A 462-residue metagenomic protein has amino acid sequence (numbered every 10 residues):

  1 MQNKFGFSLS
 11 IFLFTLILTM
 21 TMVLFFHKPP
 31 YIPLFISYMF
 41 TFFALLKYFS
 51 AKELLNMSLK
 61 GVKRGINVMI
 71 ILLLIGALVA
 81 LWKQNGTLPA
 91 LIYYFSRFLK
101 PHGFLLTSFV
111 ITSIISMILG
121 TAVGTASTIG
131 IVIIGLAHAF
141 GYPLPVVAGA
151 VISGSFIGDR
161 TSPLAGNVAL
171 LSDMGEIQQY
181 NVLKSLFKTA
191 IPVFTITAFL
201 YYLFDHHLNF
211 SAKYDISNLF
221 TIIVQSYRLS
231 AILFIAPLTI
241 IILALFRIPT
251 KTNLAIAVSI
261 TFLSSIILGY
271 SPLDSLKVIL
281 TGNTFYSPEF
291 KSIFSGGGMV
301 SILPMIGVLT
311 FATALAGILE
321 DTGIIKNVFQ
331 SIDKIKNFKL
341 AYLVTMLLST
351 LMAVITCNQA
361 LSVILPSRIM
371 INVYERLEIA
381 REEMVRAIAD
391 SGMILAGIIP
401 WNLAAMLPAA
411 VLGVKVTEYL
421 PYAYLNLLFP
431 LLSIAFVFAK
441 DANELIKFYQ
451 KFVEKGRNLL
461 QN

Functional and structural regions predicted by a protein language model:
M1, K83-Y93, V110-T112, N209-I223 (+3 more regions): Short juxtamembrane and helix-loop transition motifs at transmembrane-helix boundaries in membrane proteins
M1-F7, F95-K100, S116-A122, F220-L229 (+2 more regions): Short, amphipathic, aromatic/basic-enriched membrane-interface segments that mark the entry/exit of transmembrane
M1-I70, P192-A198, D205-V308, K451-N462: Hydrophobic transmembrane alpha-helices of multi-pass small-molecule transporters
I36-A44, I71, I75, V79 (+22 more regions): Alpha-helical transmembrane segments in multi-pass membrane proteins
F49-H138, P288-I371: Membrane-embedded alpha-helical segments and adjacent helix-loop junctions characteristic of multi-pass solute
P101-K184, K188, L348, M352-D390 (+1 more regions): Hydrophobic transmembrane alpha-helices that form the pore/transport pathway of multi-pass ion and small-solute
A150-V151, F156-L164, F194-F210, L445: Transmembrane-helix bundle segments that line or gate the permeation/cavity pathway in multi-pass membrane proteins
M174-F194, K336-N462: C-terminal transmembrane helix pair
